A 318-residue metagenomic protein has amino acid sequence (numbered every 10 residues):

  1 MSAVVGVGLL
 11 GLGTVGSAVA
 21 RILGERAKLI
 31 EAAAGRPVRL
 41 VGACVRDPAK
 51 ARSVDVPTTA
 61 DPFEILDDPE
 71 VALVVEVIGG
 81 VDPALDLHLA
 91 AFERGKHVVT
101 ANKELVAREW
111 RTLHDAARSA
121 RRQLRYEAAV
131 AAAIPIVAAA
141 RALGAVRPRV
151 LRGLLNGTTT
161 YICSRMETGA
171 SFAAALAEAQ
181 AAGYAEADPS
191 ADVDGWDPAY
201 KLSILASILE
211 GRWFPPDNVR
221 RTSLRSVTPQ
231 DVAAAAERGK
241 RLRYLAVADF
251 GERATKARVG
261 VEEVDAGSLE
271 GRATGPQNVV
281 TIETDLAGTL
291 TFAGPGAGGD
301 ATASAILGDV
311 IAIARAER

Functional and structural regions predicted by a protein language model:
M1-R94: N-terminal glycine-/serine-/threonine-rich beta1-alpha1-beta2 phosphate-ribose binding loop of Rossmann-like
L10, T14, A18, A60 (+10 more regions): Conserved active-site and cofactor/substrate-binding residues in soluble primary-metabolism enzymes
R46-P48, G79, K103-L105, R111 (+3 more regions): Short, ordered loop/turn segments at secondary-structure junctions
T58-A60, D67, V75-E76, V99-A101 (+3 more regions): General beta-strand structural signal in soluble alpha/beta enzymes
P83-R94, A101-A140: Rossmann-fold NAD(P)-binding glycine/threonine-rich loop
R118-R121, R125-A185, D192-D197, I204: Rossmann-like NAD(P)H-binding beta-loop-alpha module
R165-M166, A175-R272, Q277-V279: Substrate-binding/catalytic subdomain of NAD(P)-dependent oxidoreductase enzymes
G267-R318: ATP-dependent carboxylate/acyl-activation modules
